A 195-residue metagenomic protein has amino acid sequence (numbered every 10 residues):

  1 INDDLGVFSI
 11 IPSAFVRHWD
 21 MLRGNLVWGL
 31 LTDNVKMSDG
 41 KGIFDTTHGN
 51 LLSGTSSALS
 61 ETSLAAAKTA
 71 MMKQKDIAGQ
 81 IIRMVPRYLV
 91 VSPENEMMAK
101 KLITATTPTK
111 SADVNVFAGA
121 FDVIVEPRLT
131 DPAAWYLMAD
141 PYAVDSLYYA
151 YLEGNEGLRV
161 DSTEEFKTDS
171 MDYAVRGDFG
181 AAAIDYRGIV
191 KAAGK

Functional and structural regions predicted by a protein language model:
N2-I10, A14-Q74: Alpha-helical scaffold segments that mediate packing/assembly in large oligomeric complexes
G49-K73, R87-Y88, E94-K195: Sequence/fold signature of self-assembling virion shell proteins
I77, I82-P86: Short gly/pro-enriched beta-turn/loop segments at secondary-structure junctions
